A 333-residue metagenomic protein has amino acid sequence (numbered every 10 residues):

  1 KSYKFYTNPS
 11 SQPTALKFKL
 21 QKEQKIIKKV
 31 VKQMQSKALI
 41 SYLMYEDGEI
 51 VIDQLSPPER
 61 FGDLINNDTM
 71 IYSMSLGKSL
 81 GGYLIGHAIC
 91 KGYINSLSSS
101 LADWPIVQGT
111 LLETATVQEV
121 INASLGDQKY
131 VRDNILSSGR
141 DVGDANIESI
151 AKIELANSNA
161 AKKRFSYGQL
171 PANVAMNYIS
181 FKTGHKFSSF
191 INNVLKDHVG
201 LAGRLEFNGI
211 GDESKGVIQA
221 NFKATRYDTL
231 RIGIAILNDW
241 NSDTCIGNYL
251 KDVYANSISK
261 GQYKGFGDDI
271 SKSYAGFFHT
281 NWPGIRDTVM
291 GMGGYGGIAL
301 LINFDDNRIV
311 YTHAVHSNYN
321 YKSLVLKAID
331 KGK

Functional and structural regions predicted by a protein language model:
K1-I65, C90-N95, N122, I150-K152 (+1 more regions): N-terminal leader/targeting segments and the immediately adjacent pre-domain N-terminus
S41-Y45, V51-D53, Y72-S75, E119-N122 (+7 more regions): Structural recognition of the beta-strand scaffold that forms the well-ordered cores of secreted hydrolase catalytic
G48, T69-S96, V120, A175-I179 (+2 more regions): Active-site SXXK
E49-Q54, A102, D133-A161, H185-L205: Short, charged, amphipathic alpha-helices and their helix-cap/turn boundaries
R60-S75, N320-A328: A short, polar/charged loop-to-alpha-helix boundary motif
K91-Q128, T183-A224: Active-site helix/loop module of the DD-peptidase/beta-lactamase fold, centered on the serine-lysine SxxK catalytic
P171-Y178, A220-S242, I298-V315: Active-site-proximal alpha-helical segments within enzyme catalytic domains
L201-L205, A255-T312: Active-site Gly/Thr loop motif
